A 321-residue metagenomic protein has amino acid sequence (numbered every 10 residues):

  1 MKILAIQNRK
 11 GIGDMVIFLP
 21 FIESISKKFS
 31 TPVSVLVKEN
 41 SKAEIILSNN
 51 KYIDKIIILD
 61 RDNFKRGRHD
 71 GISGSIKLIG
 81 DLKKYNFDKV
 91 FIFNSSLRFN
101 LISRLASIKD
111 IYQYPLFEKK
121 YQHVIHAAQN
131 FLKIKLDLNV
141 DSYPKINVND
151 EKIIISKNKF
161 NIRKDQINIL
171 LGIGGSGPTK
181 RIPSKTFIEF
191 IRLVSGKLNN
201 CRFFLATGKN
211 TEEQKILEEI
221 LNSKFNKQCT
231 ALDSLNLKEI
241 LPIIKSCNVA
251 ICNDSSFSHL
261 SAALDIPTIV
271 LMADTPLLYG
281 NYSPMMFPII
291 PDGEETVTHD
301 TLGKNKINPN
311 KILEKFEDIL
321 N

Functional and structural regions predicted by a protein language model:
M1-N321: Catalytic machinery of carbohydrate-active enzymes, primarily nucleotide-sugar-dependent glycosyltransferases
